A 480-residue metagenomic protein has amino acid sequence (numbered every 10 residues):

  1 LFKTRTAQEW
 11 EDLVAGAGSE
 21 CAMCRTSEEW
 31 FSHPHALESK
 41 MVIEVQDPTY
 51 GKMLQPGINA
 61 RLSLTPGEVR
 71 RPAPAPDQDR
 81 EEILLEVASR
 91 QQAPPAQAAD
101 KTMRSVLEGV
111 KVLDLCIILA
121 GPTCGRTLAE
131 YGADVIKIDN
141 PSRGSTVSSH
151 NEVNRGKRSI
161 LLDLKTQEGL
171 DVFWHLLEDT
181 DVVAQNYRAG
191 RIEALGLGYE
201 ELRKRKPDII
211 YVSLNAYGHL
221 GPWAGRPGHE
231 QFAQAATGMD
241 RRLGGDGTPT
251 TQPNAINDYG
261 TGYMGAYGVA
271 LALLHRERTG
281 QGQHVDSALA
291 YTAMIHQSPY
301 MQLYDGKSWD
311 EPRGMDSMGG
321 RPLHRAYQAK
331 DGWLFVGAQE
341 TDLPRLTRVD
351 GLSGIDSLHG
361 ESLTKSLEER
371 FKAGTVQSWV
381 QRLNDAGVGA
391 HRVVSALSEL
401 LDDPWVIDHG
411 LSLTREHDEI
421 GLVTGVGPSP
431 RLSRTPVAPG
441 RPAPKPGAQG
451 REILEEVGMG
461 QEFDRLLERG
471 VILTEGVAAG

Functional and structural regions predicted by a protein language model:
L1-S142, R205-V212, A293-G480: Acyl-CoA thioester-binding alpha/beta core of soluble enzymes
K3, L113, N154-R205, K372: A structured beta-alpha segment of the ubiquitous adenosine-cofactor-binding alpha/beta core
V45-P48, R61, P74, T127 (+2 more regions): Active-site-adjacent "lid/gating" segments in soluble enzymes
A93-A98, R143, L164-Q167, E193 (+1 more regions): Short gly/ser/thr-rich secondary-structure transition/capping motifs
C116-I117, L164, R188-A189, N215-A216 (+1 more regions): Short glycine-/small-residue-rich Rossmann-like dinucleotide-binding loops
G121, R191-E193, H219: Short glycine-rich, flexible loops that bind phosphorylated cofactors or substrates
G121, T146, G169, L195-G198 (+2 more regions): Amphipathic coiled-coil/heptad-repeat helices and related helical stalk/stem segments that mediate oligomerization
E130-A133, K137-D163: Glycine-rich phosphate-binding loop and adjoining beta1-alpha1-beta2 segment of Rossmann-like nucleotide-binding folds
